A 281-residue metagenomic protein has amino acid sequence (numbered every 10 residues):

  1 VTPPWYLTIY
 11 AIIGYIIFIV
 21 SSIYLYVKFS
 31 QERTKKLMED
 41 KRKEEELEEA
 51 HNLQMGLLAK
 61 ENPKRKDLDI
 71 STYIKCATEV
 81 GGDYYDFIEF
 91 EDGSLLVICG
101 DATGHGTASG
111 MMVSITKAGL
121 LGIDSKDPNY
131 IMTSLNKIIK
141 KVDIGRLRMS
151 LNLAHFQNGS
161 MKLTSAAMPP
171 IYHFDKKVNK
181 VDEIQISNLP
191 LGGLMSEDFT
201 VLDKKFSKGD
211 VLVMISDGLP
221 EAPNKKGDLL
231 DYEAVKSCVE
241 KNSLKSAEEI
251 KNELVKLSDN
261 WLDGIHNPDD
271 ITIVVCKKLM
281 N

Functional and structural regions predicted by a protein language model:
V1-M38: Alpha-helical transmembrane signal-anchor helices
P4, I13, G82-D83, E197 (+1 more regions): Intrinsically disordered, low-complexity segments enriched in small/polar residues
A11, V20, E89-F90, N179 (+1 more regions): Short linear sequence elements within intrinsically disordered, low-complexity coil regions
Y15, L47, K64, I171 (+2 more regions): Generic hydrophobic, helix-prone segments enriched in Leu/Val/Ile
V27, R33-L37, K41, D67-L68 (+3 more regions): General secondary-structure edge motif
E39-V213, I265-N281: … and, occasionally, acidic/histidine-rich disordered N-termini of signaling adaptors
G106-D124, F206, D210-I265, N281: Active-site-proximal, acidic helix/loop segment immediately C-terminal to a metal-coordinating Asp/Glu
